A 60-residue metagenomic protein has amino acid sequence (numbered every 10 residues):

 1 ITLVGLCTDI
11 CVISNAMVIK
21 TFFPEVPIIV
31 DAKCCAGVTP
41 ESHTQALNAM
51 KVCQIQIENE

Functional and structural regions predicted by a protein language model:
I1-E60: Active-site-adjacent betaalpha module
